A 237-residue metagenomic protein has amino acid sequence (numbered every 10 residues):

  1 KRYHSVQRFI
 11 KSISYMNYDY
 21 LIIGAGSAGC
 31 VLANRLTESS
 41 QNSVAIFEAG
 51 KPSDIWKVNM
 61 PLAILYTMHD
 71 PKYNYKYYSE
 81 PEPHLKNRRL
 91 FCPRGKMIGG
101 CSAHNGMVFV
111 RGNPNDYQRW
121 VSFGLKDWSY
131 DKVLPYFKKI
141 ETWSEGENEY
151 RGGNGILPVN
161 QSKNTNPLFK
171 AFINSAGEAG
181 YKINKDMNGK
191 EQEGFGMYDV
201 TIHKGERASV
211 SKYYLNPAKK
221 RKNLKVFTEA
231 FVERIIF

Functional and structural regions predicted by a protein language model:
Y3-F237: N-terminal redox-cofactor-binding region of secreted/periplasmic oxidoreductases
